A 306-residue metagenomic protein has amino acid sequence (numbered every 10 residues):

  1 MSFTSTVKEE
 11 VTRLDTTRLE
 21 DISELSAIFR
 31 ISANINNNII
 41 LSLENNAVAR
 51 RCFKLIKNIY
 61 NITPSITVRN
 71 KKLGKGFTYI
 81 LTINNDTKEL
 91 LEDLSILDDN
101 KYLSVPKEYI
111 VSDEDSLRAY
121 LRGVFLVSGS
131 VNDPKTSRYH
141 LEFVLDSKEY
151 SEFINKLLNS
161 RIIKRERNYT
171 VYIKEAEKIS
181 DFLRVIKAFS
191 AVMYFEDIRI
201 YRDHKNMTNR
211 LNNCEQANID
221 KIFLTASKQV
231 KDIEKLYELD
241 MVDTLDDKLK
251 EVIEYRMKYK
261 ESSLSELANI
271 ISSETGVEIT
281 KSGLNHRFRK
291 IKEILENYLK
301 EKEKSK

Functional and structural regions predicted by a protein language model:
M1-N38, S42-C52, I56, E274 (+1 more regions): N-terminal, positively charged regions that mediate nucleic acid binding
L14-S23, I110-L117, V242-D247: Structural motif
I22-I31, A119-V127, R184, E254: Short, hydrophobic/amphipathic alpha-helical patches that form generic packing surfaces within helical domains
I35-I40, T136-S137, S263-N269: Short acidic, hydrophobic short linear motifs in intrinsically disordered regions
L43, R50, K54-F77, L81-E196: DNA-contacting interfaces and partner/effector-binding or oligomerization modules in DNA-centric proteins
V185-G283: Extended mid-to-C-terminal alpha-helical interaction segments
F288, L295, L299: DNA major-groove recognition helix of helix-turn-helix
K304-K306: Short acidic DE-rich linear segments
